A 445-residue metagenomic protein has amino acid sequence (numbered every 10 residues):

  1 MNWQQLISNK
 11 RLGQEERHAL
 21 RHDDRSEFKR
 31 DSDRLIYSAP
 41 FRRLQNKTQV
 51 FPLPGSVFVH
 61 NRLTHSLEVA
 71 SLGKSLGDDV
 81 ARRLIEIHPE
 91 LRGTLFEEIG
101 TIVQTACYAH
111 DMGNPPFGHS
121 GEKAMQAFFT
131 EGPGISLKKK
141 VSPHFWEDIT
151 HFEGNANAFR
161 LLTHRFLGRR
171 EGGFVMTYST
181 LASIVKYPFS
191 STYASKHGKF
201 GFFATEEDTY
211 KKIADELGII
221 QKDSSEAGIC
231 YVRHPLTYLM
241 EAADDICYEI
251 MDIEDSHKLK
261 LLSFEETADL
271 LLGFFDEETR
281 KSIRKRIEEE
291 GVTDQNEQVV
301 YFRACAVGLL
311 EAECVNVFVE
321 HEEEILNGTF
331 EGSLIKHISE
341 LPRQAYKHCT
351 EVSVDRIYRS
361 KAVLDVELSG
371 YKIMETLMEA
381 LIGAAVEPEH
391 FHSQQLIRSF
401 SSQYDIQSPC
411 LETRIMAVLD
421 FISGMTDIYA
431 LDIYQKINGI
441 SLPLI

Functional and structural regions predicted by a protein language model:
M1-D24, S32, I36-K47, S56 (+5 more regions): Sequence-structural signature of the catalytic-core scaffold of metal-dependent phosphohydrolases that act on
P52-N61, A106-A109, P143-H144, G228-I229 (+4 more regions): Glycine- and acidic
R62-S66, L239-A242, R303, V307 (+3 more regions): Amphipathic alpha-helix face/heptad-repeat signature
C247, M251, D255, E311 (+7 more regions): Hydrophobic alpha-helix feature that most strongly marks membrane-spanning transmembrane helices and their immediate
E290-S339: Long amphipathic alpha-helical segments with strong coiled-coil/leucine-zipper propensity
V319-S402: Substrate-recognition/cap regions that form aromatic- and gly/pro-loop-enriched pockets for small-molecule ligands
E387, Q394-L442: C-terminal amphipathic alpha-helical interaction region
